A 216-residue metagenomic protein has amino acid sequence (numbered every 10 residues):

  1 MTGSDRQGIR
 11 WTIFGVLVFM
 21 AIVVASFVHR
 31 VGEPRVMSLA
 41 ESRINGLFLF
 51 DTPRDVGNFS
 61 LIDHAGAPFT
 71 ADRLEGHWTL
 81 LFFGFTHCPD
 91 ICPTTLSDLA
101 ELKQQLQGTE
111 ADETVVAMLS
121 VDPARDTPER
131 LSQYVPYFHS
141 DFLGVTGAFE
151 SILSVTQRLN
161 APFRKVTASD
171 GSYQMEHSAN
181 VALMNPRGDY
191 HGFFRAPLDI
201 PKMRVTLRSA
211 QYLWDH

Functional and structural regions predicted by a protein language model:
M1-V56, H216: N-terminal targeting signals for export/organelle localization
N58-T79, L106: A short beta-strand-turn-helix
F69-L99: Short active-site neighborhood of thiol/selenol oxidoreductases, capturing the structured segment around
T95-M118: Conserved helix-turn-beta segment immediately C-terminal to the redox Cys motif in thioredoxin-like folds
L96-K103, P128, S132, F149 (+2 more regions): Extracytoplasmic/secreted envelope proteins and their assembly/folding machinery, especially bacterial periplasmic
D112-D126, D141-E150: Thiol-based oxidoreductase modules, predominantly thioredoxin-like and allied folds used for disulfide exchange
S132-S178: Short, internal strand/loop/helix patches that form the active-site neighborhood or redox-interaction surface
S169-H216: Thiol-/selenol-based redox modules, centered on thioredoxin-like and closely related oxidoreductase domains
